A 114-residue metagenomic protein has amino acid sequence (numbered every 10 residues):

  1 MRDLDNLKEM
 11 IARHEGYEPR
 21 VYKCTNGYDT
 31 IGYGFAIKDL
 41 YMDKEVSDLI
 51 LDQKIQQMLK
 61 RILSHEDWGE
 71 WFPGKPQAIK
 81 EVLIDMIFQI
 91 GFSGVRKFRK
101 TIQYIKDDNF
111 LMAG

Functional and structural regions predicted by a protein language model:
M1-G114: Acidic, aromatic-lined catalytic clefts of primarily extracellular/periplasmic carbohydrate-active enzymes that remodel
